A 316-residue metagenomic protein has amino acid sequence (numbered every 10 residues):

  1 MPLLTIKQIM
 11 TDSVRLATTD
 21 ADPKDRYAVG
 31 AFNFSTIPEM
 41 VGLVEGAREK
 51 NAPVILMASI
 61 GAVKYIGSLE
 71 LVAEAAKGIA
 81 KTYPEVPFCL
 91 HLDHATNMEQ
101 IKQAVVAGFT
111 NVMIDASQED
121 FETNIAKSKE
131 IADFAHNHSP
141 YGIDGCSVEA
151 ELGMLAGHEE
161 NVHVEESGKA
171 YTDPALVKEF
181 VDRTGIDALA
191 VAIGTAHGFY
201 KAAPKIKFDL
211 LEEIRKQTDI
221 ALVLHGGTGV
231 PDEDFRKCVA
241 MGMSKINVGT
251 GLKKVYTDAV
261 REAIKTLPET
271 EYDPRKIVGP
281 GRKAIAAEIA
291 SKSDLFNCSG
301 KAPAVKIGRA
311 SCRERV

Functional and structural regions predicted by a protein language model:
K7-K24, S35-A62, L69-E85, C89 (+5 more regions): Alpha/beta enzyme core
R26-A28: Terminal or standalone catalytic/regulatory effector modules within metabolic enzymes and repeat proteins
L224-G226: Thr-Gly-centered strand-to-loop micro-motif
A263-P274: Active-site gating loops and adjacent loop-to-helix segments of metal-dependent hydrolytic enzymes
K283-S299: His/Asp/Glu-rich mid-to-C-terminal helical/loop segments that flank catalytic regions of hydrolases
K306-V316: Residue-level detector of conserved catalytic or cofactor/ligand-binding positions in enzyme active sites
